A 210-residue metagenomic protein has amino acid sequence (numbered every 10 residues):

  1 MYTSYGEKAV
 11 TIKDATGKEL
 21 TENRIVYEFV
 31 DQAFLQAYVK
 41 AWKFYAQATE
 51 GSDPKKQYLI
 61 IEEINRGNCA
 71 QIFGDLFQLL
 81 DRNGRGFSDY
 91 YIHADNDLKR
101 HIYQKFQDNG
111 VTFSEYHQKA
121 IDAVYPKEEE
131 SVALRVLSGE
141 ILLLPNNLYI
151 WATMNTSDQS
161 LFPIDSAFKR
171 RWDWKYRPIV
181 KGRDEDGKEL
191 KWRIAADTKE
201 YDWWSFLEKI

Functional and structural regions predicted by a protein language model:
M1-I210: C-terminal regulatory/interaction module of P-loop NTP-utilizing enzymes
